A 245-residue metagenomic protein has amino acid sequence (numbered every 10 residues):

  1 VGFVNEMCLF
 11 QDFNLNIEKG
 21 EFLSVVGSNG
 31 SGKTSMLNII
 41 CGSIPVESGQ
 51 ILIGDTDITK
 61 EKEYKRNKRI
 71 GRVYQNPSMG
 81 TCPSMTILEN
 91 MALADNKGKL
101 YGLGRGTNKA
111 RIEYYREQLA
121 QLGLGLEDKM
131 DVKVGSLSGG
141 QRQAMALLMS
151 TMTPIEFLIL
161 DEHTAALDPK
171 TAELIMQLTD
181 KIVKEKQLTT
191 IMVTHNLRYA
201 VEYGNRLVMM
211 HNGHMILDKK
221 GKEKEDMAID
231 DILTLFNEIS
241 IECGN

Functional and structural regions predicted by a protein language model:
V26-S28: The feature captures the beta-strand-to-loop junction immediately N-terminal to the Walker
C41: Helix-to-loop junction immediately C-terminal to a conserved catalytic motif
G49-D57, L217-K219: Conserved ABC transporter NBD signature motif
D57-G71, M79, Y101-G104, N108 (+1 more regions): ABC ATPase NBD coupling module
E162-H163: Walker B catalytic motif
T194-H195: H-loop/switch region of ABC-family ATPase nucleotide-binding domains
H214-E238: Conserved beta-strand-loop-alpha-helix hinge in the C-terminal portion of ABC ATPase nucleotide-binding domains
